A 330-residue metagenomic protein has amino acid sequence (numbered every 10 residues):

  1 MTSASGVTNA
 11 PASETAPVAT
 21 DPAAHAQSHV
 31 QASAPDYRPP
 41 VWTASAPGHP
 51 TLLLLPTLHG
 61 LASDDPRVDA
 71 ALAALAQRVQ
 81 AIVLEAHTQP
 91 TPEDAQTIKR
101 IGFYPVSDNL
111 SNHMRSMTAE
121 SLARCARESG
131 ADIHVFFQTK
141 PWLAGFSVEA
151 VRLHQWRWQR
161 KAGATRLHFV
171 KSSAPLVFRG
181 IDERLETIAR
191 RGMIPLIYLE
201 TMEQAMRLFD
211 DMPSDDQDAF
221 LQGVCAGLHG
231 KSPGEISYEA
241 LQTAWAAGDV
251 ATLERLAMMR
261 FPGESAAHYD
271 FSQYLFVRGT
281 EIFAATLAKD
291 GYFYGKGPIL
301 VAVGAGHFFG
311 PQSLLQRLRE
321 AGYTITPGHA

Functional and structural regions predicted by a protein language model:
M1-S33: Compositionally biased, proline/threonine/alanine/serine-rich low-complexity intrinsically disordered stretches
S3-P11, A19, P39, R115 (+2 more regions): A general, composition-driven signal for non-globular sequence regions
P22-S33, P40-F271: Structured, acidic catalytic/metal-binding patches in enzyme active sites
H29-P35, L275-T280: Short, solvent-exposed secondary-structure boundary motifs
D36-W42, F283-T286: Alpha-helical scaffolding within the catalytic cores of extracellular/periplasmic polymer-degrading hydrolases
A266-A330: A cross-kingdom marker for long, charged
